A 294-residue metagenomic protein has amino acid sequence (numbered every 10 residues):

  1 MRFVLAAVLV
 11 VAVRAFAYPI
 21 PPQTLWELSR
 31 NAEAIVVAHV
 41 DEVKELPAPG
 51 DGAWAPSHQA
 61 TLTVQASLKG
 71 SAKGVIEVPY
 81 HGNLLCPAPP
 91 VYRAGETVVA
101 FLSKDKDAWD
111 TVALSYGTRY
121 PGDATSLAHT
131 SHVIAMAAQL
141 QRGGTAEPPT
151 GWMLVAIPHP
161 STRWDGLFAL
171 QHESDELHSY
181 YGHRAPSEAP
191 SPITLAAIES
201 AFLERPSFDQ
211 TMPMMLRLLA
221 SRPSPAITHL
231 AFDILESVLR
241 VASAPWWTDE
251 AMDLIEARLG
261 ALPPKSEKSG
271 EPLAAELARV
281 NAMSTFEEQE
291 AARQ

Functional and structural regions predicted by a protein language model:
M1-V4: Positively charged n-region of N-terminal signal peptides that target proteins for export
A12-R14: N-terminal signal peptide c-region/cleavage motif recognized by signal peptidases
F16-R119: Basic, polyanion-binding surface patches
N31-E33, A55, L85-Y92, H159-R163 (+3 more regions): Solvent-exposed, acidic/flexible segments
V43-L46, G95, F101, D105 (+5 more regions): Structured segments of extracytoplasmic/periplasmic soluble domains in secreted or envelope-associated proteins
H81-D175, Y180-H183: Extracellular C-terminal loop/segment signatures of secreted glycoproteins
A185-Q294: Long, helix-rich interaction regions
